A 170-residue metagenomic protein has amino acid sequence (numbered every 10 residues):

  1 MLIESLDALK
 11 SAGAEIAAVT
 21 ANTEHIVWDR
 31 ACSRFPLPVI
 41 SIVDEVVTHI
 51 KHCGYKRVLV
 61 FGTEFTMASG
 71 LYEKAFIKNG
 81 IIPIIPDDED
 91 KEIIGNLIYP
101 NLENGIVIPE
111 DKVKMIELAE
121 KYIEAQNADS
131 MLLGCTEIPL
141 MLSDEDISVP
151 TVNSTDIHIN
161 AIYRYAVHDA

Functional and structural regions predicted by a protein language model:
M1-A170: Non-catalytic structural scaffold of enzyme domains
